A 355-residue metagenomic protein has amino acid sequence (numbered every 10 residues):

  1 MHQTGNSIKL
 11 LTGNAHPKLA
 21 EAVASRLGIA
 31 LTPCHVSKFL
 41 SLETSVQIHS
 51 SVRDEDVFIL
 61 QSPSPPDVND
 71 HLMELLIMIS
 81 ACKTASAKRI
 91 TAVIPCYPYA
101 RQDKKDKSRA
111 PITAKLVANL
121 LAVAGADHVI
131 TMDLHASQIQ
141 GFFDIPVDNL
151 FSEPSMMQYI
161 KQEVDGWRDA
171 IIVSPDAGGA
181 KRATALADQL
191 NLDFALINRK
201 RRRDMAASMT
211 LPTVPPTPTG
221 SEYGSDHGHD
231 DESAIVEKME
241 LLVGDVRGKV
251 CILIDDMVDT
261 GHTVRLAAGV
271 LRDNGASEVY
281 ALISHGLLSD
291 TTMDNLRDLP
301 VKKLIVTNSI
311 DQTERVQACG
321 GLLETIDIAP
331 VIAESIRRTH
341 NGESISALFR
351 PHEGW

Functional and structural regions predicted by a protein language model:
M1-W355: PRPP-associated nucleotide enzymes
